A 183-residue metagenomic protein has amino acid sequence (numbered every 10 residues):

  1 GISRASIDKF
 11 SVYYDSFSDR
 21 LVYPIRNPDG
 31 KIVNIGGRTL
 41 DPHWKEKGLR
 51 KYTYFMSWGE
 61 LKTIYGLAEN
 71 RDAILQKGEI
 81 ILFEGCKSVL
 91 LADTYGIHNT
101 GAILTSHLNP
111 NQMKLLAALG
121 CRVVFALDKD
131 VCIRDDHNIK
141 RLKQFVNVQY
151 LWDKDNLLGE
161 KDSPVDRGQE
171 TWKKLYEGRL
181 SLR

Functional and structural regions predicted by a protein language model:
G1, L142-K143: Hydrophobic, Leu/Ile/Phe/Ala-enriched alpha-helical segments that form helix-helix packing faces
I2-L119, D136-H137: Phosphate-handling DNA/RNA-contact segment within nucleic-acid enzymes
S16-S18, K45, L158-D166: Short, solvent-exposed polar/charged micro-motifs at secondary-structure junctions
L75-E79, C121, K140, N147-L158 (+1 more regions): A charged alpha-helical hairpin associated with nucleic-acid processing machineries
L82, G120-C132: Acidic beta-strand-to-loop metal/phosphate-binding motif
T100-I103, R122-A126, Q149-Y150: Short hydrophobic alpha-helical runs that function as membrane-insertion/retention elements
I103-N109, D128-V131, K154-D155: Short, acidic/turn-prone active-site loops that include or flank metal/cofactor- and phosphate-binding residues
V131-R141: Mg2+-dependent endonuclease catalytic cores in nucleic-acid-processing enzymes, primarily RNase H-like
